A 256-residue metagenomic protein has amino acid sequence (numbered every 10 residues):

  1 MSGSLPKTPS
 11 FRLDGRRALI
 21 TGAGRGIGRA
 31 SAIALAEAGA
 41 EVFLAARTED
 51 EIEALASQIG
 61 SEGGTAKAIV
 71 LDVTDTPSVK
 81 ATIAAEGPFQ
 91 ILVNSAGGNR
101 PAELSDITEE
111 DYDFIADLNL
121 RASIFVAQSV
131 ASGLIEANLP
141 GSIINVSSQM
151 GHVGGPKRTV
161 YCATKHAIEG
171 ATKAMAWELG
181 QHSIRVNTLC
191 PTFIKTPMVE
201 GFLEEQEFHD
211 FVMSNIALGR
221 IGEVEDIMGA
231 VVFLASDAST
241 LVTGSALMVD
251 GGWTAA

Functional and structural regions predicted by a protein language model:
R17, G24-G26: Conserved glycine-rich cofactor-binding loop
A40-L55: Conserved glycine-rich Rossmann-like NAD(P)H-binding loop of the short-chain dehydrogenase/reductase
E103-L104, D111-A116, V212: Substrate-binding pocket helix/loop in short-chain dehydrogenase/reductase
A127, T164, T172: Active-site helix of classical SDR
S132, W177-Q181, T240: Alpha-helical segment proximal to the catalytic Tyr-Lys
S148: Residue(s) in the substrate-gating loop at a strand-loop-helix junction that position the organic substrate next
I184, R220-A255: C-terminal substrate-recognition "lid" of short-chain dehydrogenase/reductases
